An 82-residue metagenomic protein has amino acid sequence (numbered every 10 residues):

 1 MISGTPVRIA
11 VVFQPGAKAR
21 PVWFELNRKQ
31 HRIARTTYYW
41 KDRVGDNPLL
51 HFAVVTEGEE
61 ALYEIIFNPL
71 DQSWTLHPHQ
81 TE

Functional and structural regions predicted by a protein language model:
M1-E82: Cysteine-centric segments in proteins
